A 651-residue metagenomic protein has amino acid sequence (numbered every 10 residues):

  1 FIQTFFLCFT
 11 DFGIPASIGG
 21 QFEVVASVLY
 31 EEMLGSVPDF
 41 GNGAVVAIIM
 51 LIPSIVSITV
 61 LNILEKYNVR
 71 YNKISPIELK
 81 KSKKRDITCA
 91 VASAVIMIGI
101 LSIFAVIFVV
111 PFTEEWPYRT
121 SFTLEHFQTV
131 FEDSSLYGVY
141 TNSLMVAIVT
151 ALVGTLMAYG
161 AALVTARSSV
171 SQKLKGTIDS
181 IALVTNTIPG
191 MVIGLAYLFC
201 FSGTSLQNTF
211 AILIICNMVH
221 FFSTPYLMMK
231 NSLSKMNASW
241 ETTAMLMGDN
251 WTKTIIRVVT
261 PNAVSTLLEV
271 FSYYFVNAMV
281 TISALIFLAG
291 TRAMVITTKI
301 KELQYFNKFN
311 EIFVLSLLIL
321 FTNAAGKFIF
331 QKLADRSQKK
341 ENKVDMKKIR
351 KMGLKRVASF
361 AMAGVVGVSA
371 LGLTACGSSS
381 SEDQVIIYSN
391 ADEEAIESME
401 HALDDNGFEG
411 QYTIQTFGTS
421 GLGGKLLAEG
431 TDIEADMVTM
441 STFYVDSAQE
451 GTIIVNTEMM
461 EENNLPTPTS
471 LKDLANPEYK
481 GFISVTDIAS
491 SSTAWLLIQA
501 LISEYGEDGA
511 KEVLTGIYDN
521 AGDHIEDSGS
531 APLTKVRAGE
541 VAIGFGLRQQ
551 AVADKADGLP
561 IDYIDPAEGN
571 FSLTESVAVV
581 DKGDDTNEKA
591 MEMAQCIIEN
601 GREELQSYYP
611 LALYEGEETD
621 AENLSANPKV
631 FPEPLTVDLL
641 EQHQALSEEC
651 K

Functional and structural regions predicted by a protein language model:
F1-T10, V91-L101, V219, Y226-M229 (+2 more regions): Transmembrane alpha-helices
F9, P15-L51, E115, S121-S135 (+2 more regions): Interhelical loop and adjacent transmembrane-helix boundary motif in polytopic membrane transport permeases
P15-Q21, S75-L79, T113, P117 (+5 more regions): Membrane-interfacial helix termini and adjacent extracytoplasmic/periplasmic loops of multi-pass transporters
A44-K84, A162-S171, K230-S239, T252-I255 (+2 more regions): C-terminal transmembrane helix and the adjacent membrane-cytosol boundary/short C-terminal tail of inner/organellar
K81-A92, G160-Y197: Cytoplasmic-entry segments and transmembrane alpha-helices of multi-pass inner-membrane transporters
M247-D249, P261, G451: Glycine/proline-centered hinge or cleavage motifs at structural transition points of membrane proteins
S389-S398, F417-G421, E434-E540: Extracytoplasmic ligand-binding site segments that recognize negatively charged/polar headgroups
I453-E462, T574-T586, L605-Y608: A bilobed periplasmic-binding-protein/Venus flytrap-type ligand-binding module shared by bacterial periplasmic
